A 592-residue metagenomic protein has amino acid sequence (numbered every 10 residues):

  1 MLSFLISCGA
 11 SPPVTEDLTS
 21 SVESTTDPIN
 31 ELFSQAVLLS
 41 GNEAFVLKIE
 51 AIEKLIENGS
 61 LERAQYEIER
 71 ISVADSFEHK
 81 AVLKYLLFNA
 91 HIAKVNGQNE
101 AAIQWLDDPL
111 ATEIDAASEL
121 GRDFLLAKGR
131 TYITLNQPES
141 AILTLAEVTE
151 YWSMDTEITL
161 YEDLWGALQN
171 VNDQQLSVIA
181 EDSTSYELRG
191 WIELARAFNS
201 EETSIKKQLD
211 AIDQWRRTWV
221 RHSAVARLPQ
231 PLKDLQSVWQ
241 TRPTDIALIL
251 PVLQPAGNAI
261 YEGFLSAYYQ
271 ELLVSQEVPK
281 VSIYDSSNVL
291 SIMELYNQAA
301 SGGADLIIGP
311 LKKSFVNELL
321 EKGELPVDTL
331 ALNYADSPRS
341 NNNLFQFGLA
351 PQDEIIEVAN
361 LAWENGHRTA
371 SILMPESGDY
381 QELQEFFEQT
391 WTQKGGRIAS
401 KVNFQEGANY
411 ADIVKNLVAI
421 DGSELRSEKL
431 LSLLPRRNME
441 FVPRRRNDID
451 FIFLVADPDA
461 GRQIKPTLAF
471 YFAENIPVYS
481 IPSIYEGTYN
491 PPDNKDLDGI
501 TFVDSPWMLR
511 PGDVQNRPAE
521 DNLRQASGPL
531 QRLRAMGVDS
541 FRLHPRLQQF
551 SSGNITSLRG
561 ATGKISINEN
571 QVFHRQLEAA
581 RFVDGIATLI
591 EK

Functional and structural regions predicted by a protein language model:
C8-T26: Bacterial Sec signal peptide processing site at the extreme N-terminus
T25-L232: Alpha-helical protein-protein interaction scaffolds
Y85, A256-A259, V274-S337: Beta-alpha junction/loop-to-helix N-cap segments that form part of ligand/metal-binding clefts
A300-K312, L330-L332, T369-P375, E424-P458 (+1 more regions): Periplasmic-binding protein-like
S337-L361, N494-P506: Short beta-strand elements at the ligand-binding edges of bilobed clamshell
F347-E406: An alpha-beta-alpha
E424-S427, N447-I449, K465-V538: Extracellular/periplasmic periplasmic-binding protein-like sensory domains
D521-L589: Segments of small-molecule ligand-sensing domains
